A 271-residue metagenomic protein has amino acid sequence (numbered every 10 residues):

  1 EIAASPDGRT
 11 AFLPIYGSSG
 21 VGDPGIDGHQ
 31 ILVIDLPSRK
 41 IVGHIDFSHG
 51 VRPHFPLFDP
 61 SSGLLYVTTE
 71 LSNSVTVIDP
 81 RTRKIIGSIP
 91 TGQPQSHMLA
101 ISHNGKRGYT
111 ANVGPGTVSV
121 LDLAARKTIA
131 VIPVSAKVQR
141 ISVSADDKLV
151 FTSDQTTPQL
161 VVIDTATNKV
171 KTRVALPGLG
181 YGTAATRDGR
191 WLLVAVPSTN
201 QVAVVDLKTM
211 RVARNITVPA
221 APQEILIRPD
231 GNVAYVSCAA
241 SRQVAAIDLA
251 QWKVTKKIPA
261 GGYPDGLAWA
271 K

Functional and structural regions predicted by a protein language model:
E1-K271: Predominantly soluble domains enriched in secretory-pathway, periplasmic, or organellar proteins
